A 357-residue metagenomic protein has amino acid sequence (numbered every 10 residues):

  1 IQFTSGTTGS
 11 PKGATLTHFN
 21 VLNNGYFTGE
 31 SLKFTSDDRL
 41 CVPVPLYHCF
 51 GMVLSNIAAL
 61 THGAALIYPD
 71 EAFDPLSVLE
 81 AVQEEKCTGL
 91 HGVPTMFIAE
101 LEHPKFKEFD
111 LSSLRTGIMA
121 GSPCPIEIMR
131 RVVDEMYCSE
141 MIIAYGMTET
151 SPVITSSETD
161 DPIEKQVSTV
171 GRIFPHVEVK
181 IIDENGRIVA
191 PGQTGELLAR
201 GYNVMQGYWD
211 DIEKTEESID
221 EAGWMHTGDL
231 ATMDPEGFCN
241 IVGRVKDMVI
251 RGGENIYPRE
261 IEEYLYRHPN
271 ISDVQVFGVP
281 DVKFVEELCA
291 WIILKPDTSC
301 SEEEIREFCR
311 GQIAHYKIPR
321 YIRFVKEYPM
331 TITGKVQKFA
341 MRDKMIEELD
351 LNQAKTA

Functional and structural regions predicted by a protein language model:
I1-F3, S10, K33-R39, V177 (+1 more regions): Conserved pre-ATP/AMP-binding loop-to-beta segment of ANL
I1-N23: Conserved AMP-binding A3 loop
T4-T7, L40, L46, V82 (+7 more regions): Conserved S/T- and glycine-rich ATP-binding loop of Class I adenylate-forming
P11-G13, N24-G29, V78-L79, F97-P104 (+7 more regions): Adenylate-forming
L22-R39, C49-T88, H103: Conserved AMP-binding/adenylation subdomain of ANL enzymes
A64, E84-G92, L101-K165, E178 (+1 more regions): Gly/Ser/Thr-rich phosphate-binding loop
L90, N185, G201, Q206-D210 (+5 more regions): AMP-binding/adenylate-forming catalytic core of the ANL superfamily
P123, I163-D210, S218: Adenylate-forming AMP-binding core of the ANL superfamily, especially NRPS adenylation
